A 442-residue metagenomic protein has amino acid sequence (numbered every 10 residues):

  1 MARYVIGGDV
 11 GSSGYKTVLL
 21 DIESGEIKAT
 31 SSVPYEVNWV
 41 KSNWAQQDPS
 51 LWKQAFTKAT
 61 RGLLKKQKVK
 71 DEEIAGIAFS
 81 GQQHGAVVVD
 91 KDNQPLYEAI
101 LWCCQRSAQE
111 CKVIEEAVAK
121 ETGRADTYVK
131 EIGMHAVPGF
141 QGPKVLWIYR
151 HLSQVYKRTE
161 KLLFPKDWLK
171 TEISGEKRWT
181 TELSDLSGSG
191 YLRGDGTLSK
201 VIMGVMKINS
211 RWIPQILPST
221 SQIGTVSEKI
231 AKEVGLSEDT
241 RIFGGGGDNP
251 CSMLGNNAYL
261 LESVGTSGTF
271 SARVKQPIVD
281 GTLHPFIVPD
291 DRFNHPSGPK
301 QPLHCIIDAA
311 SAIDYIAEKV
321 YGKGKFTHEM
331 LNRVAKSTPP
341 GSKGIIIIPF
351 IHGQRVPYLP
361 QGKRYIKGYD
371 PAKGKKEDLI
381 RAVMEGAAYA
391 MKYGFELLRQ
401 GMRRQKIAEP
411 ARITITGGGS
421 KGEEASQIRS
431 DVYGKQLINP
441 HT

Functional and structural regions predicted by a protein language model:
M1-E98, K130, A231-K232, L236-R241 (+2 more regions): N-terminal glycine/serine-rich phosphate-binding loop of ATP-dependent small-molecule kinases, especially carbohydrate
V10-S12, A125-G247, P349: Gly/Ser/Thr-rich active-site cleft segment
Y15-L20, G85-V89, S189, C251-L254 (+2 more regions): Short beta-strand scaffold segments in enzyme catalytic cores
F56-A75, V118, L152-Y156, K200-S210 (+2 more regions): Phosphate/pyrophosphate-binding loops at sites that engage ATP/ADP/AMP, CoA/4′-phosphopantetheine, polyphosphate
E72-G81, K161, Q215-I216, F243 (+2 more regions): Short glycine-rich phosphate-binding loop at a beta-alpha junction
T127-E131, L146-L152, T171, G175-E176 (+2 more regions): A short helix-loop
G188-S297, F326, S420-R429: ATP-dependent carbohydrate kinase catalytic cores
G341-H441: Activation-segment/catalytic-loop signature of the eukaryotic protein kinase fold
